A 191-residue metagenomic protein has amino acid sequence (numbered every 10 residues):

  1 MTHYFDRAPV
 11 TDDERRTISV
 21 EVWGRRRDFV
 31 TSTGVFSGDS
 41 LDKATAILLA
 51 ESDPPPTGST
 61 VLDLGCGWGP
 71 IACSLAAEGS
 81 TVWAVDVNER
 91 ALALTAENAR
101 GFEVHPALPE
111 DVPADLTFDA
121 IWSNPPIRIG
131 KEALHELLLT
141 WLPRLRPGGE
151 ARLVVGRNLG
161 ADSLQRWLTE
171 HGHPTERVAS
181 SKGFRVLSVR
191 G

Functional and structural regions predicted by a protein language model:
M1-G24, T33-G38: N-terminal auxiliary segments of SAM/dcSAM-dependent transferases
V30-S52: Class I S-adenosylmethionine
A44-S123, L134: Conserved SAM/SAH cofactor-binding pocket of Class I
R128: Active-site beta-alpha loop architecture of Rossmann-like, nucleotide-cofactor-dependent enzymes
H135-P147: A short glycine-rich, Lys/Arg-flanked "PGG" loop and its adjoining helix->strand segment in the class I
G148-V155: Conserved beta-strand signature within the Rossmann-like core of class I S-adenosyl-L-methionine
G156-H171: Conserved class I S-adenosyl-L-methionine
S180-G191: Core SAM-dependent methyltransferase catalytic element
